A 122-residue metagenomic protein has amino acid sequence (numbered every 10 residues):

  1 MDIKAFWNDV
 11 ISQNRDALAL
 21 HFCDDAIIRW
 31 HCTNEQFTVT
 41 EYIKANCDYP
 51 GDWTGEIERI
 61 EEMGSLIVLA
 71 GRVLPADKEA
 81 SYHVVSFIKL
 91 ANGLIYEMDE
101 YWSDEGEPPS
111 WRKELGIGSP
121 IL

Functional and structural regions predicted by a protein language model:
M1-L122: C-terminal and inter-domain tail/linker signature
